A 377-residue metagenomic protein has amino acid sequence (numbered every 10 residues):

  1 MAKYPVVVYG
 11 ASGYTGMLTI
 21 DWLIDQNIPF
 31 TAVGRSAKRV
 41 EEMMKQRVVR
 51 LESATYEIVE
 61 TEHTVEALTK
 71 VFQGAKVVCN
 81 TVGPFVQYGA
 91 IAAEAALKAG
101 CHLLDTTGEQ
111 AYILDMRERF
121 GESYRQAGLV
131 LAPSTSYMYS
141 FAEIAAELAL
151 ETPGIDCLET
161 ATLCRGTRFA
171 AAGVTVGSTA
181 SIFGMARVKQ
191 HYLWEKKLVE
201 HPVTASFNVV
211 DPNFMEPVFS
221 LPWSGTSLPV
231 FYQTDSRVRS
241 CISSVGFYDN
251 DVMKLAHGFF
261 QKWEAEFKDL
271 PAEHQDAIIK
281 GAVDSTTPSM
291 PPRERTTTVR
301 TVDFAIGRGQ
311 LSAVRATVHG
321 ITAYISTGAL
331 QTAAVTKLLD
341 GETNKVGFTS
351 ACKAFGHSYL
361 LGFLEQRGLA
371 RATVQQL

Functional and structural regions predicted by a protein language model:
P5, P29-F30, C157: Residues at the starts of beta-strands that form the adenosine-phosphate
V6-Q26: N-terminal Rossmann NAD(P)H-binding glycine-rich loop of SDR-like oxidoreductase domains
W22, E151-L377: C-terminal catalytic/substrate-binding lobe primarily of soluble NAD(P)-dependent oxidoreductases
I28-R39: Conserved glycine-rich Rossmann-like NAD(P)H-binding loop of the short-chain dehydrogenase/reductase
R39, M43-D115: NAD(P)H-binding glycine-rich loop region in Rossmannoid oxidoreductase-like domains and their noncatalytic homologs
T107-L129: Rossmann-fold NAD(P)-binding glycine/threonine-rich loop
